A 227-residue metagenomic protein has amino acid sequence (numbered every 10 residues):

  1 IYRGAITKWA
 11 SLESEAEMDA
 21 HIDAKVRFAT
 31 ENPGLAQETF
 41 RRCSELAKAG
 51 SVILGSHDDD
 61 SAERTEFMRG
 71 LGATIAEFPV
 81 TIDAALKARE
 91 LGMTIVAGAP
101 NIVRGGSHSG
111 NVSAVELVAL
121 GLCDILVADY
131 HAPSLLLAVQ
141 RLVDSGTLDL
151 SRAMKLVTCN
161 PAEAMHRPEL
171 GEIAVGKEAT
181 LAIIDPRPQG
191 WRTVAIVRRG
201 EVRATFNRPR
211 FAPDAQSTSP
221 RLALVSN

Functional and structural regions predicted by a protein language model:
I1-E63: Metal-coordinating catalytic core of metallo-dependent amide/deamination hydrolases
G34-A36, S56-D58, I75-A85, R104-N111 (+1 more regions): A general structural motif
I53-G55, T74-I75, T94-V96, I125: Structural preference for beta-strand elements that scaffold enzyme active sites
E63-R69, V80-G106: Oxyanion-binding "anion nests"
G70-D83, E116-L126: Structural recognition of alpha->loop->beta junctions
L91-N101, G105-P186: His/Asp/Glu-enriched, well-ordered alpha-helical/loop segment that forms or immediately abuts the divalent-metal
C159, V175-N227: C-terminal cap of metal-dependent C-N hydrolases
